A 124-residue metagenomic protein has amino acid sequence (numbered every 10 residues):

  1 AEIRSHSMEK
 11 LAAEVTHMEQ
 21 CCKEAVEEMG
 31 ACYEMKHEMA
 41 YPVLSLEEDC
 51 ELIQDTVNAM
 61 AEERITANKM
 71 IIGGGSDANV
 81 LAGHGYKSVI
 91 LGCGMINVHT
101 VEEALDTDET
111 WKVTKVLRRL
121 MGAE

Functional and structural regions predicted by a protein language model:
E2-R4, K36-E38, M70, L91-G94: Generic beta-strand/beta-sheet core signal
E2-T16, K23, E38-P42: Midchain, well-structured core segments that form catalytic/ion-binding scaffolds
I3-S5, L44-S45, V98-L105: Short, exposed beta-strand "edge-strand" segments with a Pro/Gly-rich flavor and a Y/T-containing core
K10-A13, E48-E51, L105-E109: Alpha-helix N-cap and loop-to-helix initiation/capping positions
H17-M29, E51, D55-E63, V116-E124: Generic non-transmembrane alpha-helical segments
C32, A40-S88: Active-site-adjacent substrate-binding region of metalloamidase/peptidase-like peptide-processing proteins
T66-V116: Zn-dependent metallopeptidase/amidohydrolase metal-coordination segment
